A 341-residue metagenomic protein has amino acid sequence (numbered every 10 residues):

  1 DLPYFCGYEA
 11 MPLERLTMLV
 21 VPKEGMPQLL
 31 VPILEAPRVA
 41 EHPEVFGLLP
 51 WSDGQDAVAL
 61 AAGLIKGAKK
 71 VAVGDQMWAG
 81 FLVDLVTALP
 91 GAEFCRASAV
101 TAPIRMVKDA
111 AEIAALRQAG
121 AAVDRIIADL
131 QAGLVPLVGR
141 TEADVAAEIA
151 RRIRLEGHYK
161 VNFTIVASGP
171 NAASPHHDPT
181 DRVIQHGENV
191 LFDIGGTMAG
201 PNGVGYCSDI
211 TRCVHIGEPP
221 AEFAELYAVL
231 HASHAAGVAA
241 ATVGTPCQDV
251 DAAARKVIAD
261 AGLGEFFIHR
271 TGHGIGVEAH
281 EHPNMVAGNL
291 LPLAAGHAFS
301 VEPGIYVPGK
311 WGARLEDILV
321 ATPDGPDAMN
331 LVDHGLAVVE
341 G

Functional and structural regions predicted by a protein language model:
D1-G341: Active-site neighborhoods and metal-handling regions in enzymes and metal-associated proteins
